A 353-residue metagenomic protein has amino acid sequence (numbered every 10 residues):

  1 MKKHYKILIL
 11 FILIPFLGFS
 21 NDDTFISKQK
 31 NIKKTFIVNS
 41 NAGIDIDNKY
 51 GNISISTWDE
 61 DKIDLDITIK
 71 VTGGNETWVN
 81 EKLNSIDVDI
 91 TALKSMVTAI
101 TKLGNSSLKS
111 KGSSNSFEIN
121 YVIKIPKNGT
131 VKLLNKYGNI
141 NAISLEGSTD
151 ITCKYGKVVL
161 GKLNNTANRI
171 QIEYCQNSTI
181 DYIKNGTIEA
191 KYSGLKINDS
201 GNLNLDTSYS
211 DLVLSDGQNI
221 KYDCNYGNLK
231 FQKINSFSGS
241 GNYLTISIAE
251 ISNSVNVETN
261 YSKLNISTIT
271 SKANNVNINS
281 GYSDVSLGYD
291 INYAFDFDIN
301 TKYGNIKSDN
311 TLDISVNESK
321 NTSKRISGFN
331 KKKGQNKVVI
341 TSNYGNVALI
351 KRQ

Functional and structural regions predicted by a protein language model:
M1-Q353: Intrinsically disordered, low-complexity terminal regions
